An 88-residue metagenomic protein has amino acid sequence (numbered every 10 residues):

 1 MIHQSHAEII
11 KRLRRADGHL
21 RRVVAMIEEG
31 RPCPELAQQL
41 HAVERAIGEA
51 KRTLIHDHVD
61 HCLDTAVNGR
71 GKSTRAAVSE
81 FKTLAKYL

Functional and structural regions predicted by a protein language model:
M1-L88: Solvent-exposed interaction patches of small proteins and small membrane subunits
